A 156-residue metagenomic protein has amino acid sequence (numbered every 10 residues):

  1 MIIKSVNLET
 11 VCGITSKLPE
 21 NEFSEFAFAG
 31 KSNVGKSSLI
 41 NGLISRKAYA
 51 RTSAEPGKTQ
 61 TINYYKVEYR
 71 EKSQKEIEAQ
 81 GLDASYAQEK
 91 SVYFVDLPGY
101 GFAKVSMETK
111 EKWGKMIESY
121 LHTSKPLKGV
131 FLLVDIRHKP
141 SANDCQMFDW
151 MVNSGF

Functional and structural regions predicted by a protein language model:
M1-F102: Conserved G1/Walker A P-loop phosphate-binding module
L18, K104, A142-D144: Short glycine-/acidic-enriched loop or helix-start segments at secondary-structure transitions that form or flank
R46, M107, S124-L127: Residues at alpha-helix boundaries and the short loops/turns that link adjacent helices
A48, T61, Y93, T109 (+3 more regions): Helical mechanochemical/support elements of P-loop NTPase systems and associated helical scaffolds
S53, V105, L132-I136: Conserved short-loop catalytic and cofactor-binding motifs
Y100-K110: Flexible beta-alpha connector loops of hexameric P-loop NTPases
K115-F156: Conserved C-terminal guanine-recognition region of P-loop GTPase G domains, centered on the G4
